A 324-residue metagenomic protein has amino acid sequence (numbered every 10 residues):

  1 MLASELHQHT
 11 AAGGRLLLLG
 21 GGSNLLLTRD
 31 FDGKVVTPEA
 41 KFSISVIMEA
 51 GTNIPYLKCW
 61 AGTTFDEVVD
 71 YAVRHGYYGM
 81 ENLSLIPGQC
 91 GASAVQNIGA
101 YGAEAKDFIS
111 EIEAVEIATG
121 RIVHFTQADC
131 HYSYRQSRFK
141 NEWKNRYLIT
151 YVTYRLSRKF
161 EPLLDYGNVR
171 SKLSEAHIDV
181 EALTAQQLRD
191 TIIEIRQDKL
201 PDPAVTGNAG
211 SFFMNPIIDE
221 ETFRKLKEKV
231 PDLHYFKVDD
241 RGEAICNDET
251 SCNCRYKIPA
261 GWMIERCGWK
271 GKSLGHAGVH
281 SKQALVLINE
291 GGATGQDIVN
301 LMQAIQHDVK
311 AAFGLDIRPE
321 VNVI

Functional and structural regions predicted by a protein language model:
M1-T119: Anion-binding (especially nucleotide phosphate/pyrophosphate-binding) glycine-rich loop and adjoining beta-alpha core
L2-H7, V69, R170, R189-I192 (+2 more regions): A generic alpha-helix structural signal
E5, G22, G88, G120 (+4 more regions): Residue-level signal for inorganic ion chemistry
V68-V69, A260, Q306: Generic structural marker for isolated residues within well-ordered, non-membrane alpha-helices of soluble domains
R74-Y77, G295-L301: Beta-rich strand-turn-strand
I122-Q296, A312-I324: Phosphate/pyrophosphate- and phosphate-bearing ligand-binding catalytic cores of soluble enzymes
L301-A304, D308: Structural preference for long, well-ordered alpha-helical segments within the folded cores of structured domains
